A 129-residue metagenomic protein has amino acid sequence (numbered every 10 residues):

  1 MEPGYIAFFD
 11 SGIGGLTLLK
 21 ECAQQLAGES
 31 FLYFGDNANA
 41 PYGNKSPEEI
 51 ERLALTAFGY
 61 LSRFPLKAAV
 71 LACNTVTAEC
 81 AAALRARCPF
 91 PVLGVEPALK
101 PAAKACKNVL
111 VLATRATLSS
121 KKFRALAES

Functional and structural regions predicted by a protein language model:
M1-S129: Non-catalytic structural scaffold of enzyme domains
